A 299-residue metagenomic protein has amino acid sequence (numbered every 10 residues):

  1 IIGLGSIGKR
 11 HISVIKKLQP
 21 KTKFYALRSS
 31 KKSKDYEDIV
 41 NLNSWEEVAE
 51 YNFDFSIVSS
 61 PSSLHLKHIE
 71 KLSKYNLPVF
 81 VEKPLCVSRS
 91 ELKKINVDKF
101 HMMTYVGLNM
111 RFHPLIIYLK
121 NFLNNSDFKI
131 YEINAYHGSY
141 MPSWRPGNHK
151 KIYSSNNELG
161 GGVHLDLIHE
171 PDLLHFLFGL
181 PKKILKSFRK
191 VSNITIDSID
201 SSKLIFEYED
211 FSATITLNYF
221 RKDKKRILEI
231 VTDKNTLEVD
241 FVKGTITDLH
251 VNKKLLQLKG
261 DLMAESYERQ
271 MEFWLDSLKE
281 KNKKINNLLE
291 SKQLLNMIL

Functional and structural regions predicted by a protein language model:
I1-E37, Y51: N-terminal Rossmann-like dinucleotide-binding module
D38-N52: Short acidic low-complexity segments
F55, P61, L66-R111: Beta-strand-loop-alpha-helix segment that lines the small-molecule cofactor/substrate pocket of alpha/beta enzymes
F55-S60, N125, F273-L299: C-terminal helix-rich "cap/oligomerization" subdomain common to oxidoreductases
S60-P61, Y219: Short glycine-/small-residue-rich Rossmann-like dinucleotide-binding loops
H113-I184: Predominantly a Rossmann-like dinucleotide-binding segment in NAD(P)-dependent oxidoreductases
L165, P171-G244, M271-E280: Contiguous beta-strand/loop segments that form the cofactor/metal-binding neighborhood of enzyme cores
V239, L258-E272, N286: Active-site loop of classical SDR/Rossmann-like NAD(P)-dependent oxidoreductases, centered on the catalytic Tyr-X3-Lys
